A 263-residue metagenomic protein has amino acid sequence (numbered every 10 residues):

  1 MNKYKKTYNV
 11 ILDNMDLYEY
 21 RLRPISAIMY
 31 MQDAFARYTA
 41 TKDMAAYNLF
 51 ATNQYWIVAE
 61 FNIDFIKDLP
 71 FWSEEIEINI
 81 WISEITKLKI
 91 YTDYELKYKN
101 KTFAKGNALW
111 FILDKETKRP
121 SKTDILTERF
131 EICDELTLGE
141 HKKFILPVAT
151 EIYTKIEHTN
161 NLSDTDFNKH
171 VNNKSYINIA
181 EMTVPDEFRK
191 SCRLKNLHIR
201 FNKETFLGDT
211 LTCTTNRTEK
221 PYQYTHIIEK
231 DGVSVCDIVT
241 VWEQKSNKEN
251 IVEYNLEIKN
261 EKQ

Functional and structural regions predicted by a protein language model:
M1-V58, N107, D114-R193, N247-Q263: Hot-dog-fold acyl-thioester-processing enzymes
N2-T7, N62-L146, F201, T205-L207 (+1 more regions): HotDog/MaoC-like acyl-thioester-processing domains
A59, I90, K195: Exposed loop/turn and edge beta-strand positions of beta-sandwich/beta-sheet ligand-binding modules
I152, H158-V241, K245: Acidic/His-leaning functional-site neighborhoods
